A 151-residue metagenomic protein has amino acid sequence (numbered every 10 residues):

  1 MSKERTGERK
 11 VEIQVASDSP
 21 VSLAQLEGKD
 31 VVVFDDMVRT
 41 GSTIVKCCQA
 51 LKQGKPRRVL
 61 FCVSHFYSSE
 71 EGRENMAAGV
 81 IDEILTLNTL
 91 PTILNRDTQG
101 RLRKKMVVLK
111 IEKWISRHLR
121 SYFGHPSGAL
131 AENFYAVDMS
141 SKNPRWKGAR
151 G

Functional and structural regions predicted by a protein language model:
M1-G151: PRPP-associated nucleotide enzymes
